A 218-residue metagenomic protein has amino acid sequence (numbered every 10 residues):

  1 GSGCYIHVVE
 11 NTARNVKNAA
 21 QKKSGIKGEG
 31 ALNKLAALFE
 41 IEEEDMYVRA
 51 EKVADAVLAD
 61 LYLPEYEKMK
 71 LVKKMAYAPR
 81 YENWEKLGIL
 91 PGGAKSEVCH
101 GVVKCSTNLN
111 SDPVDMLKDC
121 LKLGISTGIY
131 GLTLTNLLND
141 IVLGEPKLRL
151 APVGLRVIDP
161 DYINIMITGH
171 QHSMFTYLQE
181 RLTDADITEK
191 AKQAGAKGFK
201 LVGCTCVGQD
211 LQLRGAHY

Functional and structural regions predicted by a protein language model:
G1-Y218: Metallocofactor- and cofactor-centric catalytic cores in central/energy metabolism, strongly enriched
